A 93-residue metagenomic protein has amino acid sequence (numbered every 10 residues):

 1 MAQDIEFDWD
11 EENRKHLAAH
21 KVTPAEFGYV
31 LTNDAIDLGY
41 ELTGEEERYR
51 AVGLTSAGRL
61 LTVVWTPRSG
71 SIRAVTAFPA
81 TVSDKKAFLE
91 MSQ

Functional and structural regions predicted by a protein language model:
M1-Q93: Ribonuclease/tRNase effector modules and their secretory precursors
